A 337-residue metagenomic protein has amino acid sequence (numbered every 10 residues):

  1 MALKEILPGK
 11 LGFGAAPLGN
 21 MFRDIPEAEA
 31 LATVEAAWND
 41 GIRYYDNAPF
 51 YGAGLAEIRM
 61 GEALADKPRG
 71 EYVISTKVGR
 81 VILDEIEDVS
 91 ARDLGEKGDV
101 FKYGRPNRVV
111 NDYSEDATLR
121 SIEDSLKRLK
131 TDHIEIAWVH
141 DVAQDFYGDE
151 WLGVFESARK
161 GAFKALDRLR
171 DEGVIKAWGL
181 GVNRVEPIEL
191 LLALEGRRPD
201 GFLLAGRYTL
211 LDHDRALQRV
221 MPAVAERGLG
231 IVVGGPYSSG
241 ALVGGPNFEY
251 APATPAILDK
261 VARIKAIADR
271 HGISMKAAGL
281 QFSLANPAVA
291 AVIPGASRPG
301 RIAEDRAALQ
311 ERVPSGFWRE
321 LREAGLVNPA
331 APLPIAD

Functional and structural regions predicted by a protein language model:
M1-E5, E57-V73, T118-H133, L217-G230: Short amphipathic alpha-helices and their capping/turn segments at secondary-structure boundaries
M1-R92: N-terminal binding-site loop/beta-alpha segment at the start of enzyme catalytic domains that lines or forms
L7-L11, G41-R43, P68-Y72, T131-E135 (+4 more regions): Short, well-ordered coil/turn segments that N-cap beta-strands
A16-A28, Y103-L119, E150-V154: Active-site mouth loops of central-metabolism enzymes
D24-A37, S114-R128, R184-L192: Short, acidic/polar
E29, V142-D337: Beta/alpha (TIM)-barrel catalytic core signal, keyed to glycine-rich beta->alpha loops juxtaposed to Asp/Glu that bind
E87-E135: Active-site gating/metal-coordination segments in enzymes
L126-E150: Active-site groove signature of glycoside hydrolases
